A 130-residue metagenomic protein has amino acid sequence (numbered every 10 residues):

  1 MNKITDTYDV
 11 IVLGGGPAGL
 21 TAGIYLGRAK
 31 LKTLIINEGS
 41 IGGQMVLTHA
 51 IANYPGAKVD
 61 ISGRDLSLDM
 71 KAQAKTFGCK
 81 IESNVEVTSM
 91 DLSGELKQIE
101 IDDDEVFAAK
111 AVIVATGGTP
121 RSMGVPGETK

Functional and structural regions predicted by a protein language model:
M1-L13, R28-A29, L34, K80-K130: FAD-binding core/adjacent interface of flavoenzyme oxidoreductases
N2-K3, Y8-C79: Beta1-alpha1 glycine-rich phosphate/pyrophosphate-binding loop at the start of Rossmann-like nucleotide-binding domains
